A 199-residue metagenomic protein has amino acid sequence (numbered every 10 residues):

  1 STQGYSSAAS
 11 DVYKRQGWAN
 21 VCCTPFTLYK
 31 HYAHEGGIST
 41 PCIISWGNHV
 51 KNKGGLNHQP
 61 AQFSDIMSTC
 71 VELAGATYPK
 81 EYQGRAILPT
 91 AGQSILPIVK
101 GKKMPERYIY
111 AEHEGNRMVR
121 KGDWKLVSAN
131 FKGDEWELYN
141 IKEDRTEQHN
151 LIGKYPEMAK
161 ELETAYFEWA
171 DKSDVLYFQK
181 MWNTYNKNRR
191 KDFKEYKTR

Functional and structural regions predicted by a protein language model:
T2-A9, Y13: Single conserved hydrophobic/aromatic residue that forms the stacking wall/gate of nucleotide- or nucleobase-binding
D11-H34: Alpha-helix-centered segments that form part of catalytic cores
G17, V21, E35, A61-D65 (+4 more regions): Generic recognition of stable, solvent-exposed alpha-helical segments in well-folded globular domains
A19-V21, E35-S39, T90, H113-E114 (+2 more regions): Short, solvent-exposed loop/turn segments at the edges of secondary structure
H31, G115-S128: Short, surface-exposed beta-strand/loop micro-motifs that present aromatic residues
I38-W46: Active-site-adjacent bridging/hinge elements
S45-V119: Polar, surface-exposed loop/tail segments that function as active-site lids or cofactor/substrate-recognition elements
I66, V71, G122, F131-E135 (+1 more regions): Long, internal low-complexity/basic segments
